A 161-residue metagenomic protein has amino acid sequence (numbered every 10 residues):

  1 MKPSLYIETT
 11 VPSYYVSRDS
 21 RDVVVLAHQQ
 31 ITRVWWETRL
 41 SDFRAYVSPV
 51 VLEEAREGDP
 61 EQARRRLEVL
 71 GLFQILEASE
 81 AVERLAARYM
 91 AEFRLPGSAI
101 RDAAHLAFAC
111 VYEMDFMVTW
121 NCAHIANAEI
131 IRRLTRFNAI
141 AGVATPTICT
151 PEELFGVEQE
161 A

Functional and structural regions predicted by a protein language model:
M1-V47, R56-L67, A91-G97, I131-L134 (+1 more regions): Short, well-structured N-terminal submotif of metal-dependent ribonuclease cores
T9, P49, W120-C122: Short secondary-structure boundary segments
S41, G71-F73, G142-P146: A short helix-to-beta-strand connector/capping loop
P49, S79, E152: Residues at the C-termini of beta-strands that transition into short coil/loop
L72-R133, F155, E160: Active-site neighborhoods of divalent-metal-dependent phosphate/nucleic-acid chemistry enzymes
G142-A161: Short, C-terminally biased terminal segments at protein or domain edges
